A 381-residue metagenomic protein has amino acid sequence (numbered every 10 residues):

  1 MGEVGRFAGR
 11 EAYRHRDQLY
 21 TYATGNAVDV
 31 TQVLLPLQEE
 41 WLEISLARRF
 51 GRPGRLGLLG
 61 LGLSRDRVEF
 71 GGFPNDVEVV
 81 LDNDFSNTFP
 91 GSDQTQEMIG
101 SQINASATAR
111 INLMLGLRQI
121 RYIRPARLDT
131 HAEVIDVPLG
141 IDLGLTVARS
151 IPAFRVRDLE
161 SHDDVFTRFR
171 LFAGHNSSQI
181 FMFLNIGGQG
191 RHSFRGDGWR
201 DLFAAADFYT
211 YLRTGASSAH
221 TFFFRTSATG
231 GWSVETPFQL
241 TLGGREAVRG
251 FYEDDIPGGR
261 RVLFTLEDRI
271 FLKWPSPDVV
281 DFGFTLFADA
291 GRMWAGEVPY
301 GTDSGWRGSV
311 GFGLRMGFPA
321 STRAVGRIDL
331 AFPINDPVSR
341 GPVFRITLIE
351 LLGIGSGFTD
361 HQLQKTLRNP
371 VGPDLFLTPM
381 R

Functional and structural regions predicted by a protein language model:
M1-V77, M98: Transmembrane beta-barrel wall of Gram-negative outer-membrane proteins
G25-V30, D93-I99, A126-R127, G190 (+2 more regions): Extracytoplasmic loops and strand-loop junctions of Gram-negative outer membrane beta-barrel proteins
P36, A105, D197-W199: Generic detection of long, well-ordered alpha-helical segments
E40-L42, I103-R121, L202-D207, G259-T265: Conserved long hydrophobic alpha-helices within structured protein cores
S45-M182: Long, internal scaffold/assembly segments composed of regular secondary structure
D142-R381: C-terminal transmembrane beta-barrel domains of outer membrane proteins
